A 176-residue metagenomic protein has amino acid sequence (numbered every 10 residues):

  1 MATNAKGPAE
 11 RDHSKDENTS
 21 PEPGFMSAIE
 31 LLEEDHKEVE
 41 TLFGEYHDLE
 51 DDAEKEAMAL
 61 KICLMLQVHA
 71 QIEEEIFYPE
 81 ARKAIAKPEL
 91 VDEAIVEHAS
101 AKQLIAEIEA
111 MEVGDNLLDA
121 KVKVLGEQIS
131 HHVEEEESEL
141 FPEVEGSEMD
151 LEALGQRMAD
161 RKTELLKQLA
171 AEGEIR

Functional and structural regions predicted by a protein language model:
M1-R176: Small-residue-biased structural context
